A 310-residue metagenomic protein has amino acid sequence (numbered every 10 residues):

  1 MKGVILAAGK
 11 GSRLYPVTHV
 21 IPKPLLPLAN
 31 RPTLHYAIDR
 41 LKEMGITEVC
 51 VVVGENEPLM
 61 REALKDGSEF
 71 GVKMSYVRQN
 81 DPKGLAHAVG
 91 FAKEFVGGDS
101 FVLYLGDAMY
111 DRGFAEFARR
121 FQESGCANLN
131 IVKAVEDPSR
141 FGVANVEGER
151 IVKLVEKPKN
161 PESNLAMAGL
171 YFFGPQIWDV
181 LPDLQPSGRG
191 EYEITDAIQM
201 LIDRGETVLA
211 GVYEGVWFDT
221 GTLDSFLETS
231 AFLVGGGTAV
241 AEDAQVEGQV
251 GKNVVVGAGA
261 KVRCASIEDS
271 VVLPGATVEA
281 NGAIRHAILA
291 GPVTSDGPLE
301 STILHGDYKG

Functional and structural regions predicted by a protein language model:
K2-I5, R13, L26-P27, R31-Y104 (+5 more regions): Conserved N-terminal catalytic core of the sugar/cofactor nucleotidyltransferase
G9, D107, A134, T222: Active-site glycine-centered loops adjacent to acidic/histidine catalytic or metal-binding residues that shape
H19-P24: Short alpha-helical oligomerization interface
L25, A144-V146, A210: A structural signal for short hydrophobic beta-strand segments in well-ordered beta-sheet cores
C50-G54, I131-V132, V271, I288: Short internal beta-strands
V77-Q79, I131, G211-Y213: Conserved beta-strand termini and adjacent loop/short-helix elements that scaffold enzyme active sites in alpha/beta
Y110-L184: Conserved core of the sugar-phosphate nucleotidyltransferase
R150, P175-G310: Left-handed beta-helix
